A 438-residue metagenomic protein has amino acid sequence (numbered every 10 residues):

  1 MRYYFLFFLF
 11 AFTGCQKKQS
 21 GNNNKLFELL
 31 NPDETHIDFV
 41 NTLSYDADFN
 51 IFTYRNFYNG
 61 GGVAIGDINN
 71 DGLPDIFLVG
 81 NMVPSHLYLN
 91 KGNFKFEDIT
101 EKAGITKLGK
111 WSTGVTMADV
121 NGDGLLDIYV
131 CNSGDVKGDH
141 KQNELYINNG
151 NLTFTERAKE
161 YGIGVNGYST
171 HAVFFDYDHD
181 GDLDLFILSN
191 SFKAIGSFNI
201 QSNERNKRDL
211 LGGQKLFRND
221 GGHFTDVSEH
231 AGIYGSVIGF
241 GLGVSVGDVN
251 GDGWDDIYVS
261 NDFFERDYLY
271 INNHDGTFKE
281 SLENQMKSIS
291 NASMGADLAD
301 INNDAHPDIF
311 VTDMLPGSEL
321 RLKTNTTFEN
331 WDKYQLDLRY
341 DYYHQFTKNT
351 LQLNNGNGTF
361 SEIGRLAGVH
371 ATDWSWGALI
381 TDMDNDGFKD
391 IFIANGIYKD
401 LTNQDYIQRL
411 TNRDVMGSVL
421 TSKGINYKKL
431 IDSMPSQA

Functional and structural regions predicted by a protein language model:
M1-N23: Bacterial Sec-dependent N-terminal signal peptides
C15-A438: Acidic, glycine/proline-rich Ca2+-coordinating loop motifs
